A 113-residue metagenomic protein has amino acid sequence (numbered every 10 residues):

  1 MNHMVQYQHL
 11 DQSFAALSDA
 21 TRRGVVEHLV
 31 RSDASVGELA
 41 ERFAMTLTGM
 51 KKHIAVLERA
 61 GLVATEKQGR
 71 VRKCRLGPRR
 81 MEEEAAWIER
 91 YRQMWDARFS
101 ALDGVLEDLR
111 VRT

Functional and structural regions predicted by a protein language model:
M1-H9, E27, E82-T113: Amphipathic alpha-helical dimerization/coiled-coil segments that flank or bridge DNA-binding/regulatory modules
N2-T48, V71-A86: N-terminal helix-turn-helix DNA-binding core of bacterial DNA-binding proteins
A15, E27, E58, A64 (+1 more regions): A cross-family signal for key residues in well-ordered alpha-helices that form functional helical elements
G24, A55, S100: Active-site phosphate/pyrophosphate-handling residues
G49, V56: Residues in the helix-turn-helix
K51-K52, K67: A general lysine-centric signal
E58-G69, K73-R75: Beta-hairpin "wing" of winged helix-turn-helix
